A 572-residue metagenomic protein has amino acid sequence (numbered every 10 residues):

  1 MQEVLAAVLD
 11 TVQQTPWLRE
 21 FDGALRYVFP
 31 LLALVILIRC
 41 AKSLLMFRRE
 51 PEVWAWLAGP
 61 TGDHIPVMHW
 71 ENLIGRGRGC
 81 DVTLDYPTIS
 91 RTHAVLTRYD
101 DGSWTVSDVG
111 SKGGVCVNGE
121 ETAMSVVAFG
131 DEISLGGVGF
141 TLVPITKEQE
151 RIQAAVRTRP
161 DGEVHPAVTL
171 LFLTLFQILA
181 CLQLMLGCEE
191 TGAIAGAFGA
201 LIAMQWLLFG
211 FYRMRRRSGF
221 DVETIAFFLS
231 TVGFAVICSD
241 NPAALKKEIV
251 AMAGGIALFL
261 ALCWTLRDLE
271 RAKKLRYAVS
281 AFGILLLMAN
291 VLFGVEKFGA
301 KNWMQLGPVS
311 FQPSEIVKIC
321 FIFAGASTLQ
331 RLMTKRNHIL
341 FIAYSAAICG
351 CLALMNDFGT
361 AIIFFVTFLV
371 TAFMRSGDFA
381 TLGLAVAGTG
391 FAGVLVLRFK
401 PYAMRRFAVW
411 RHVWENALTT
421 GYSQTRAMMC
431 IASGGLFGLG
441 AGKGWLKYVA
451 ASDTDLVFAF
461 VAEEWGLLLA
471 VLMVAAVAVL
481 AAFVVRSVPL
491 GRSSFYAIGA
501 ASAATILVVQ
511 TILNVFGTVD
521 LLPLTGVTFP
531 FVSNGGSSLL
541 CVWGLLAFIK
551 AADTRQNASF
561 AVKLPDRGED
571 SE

Functional and structural regions predicted by a protein language model:
M1-Y86, D100, K147-V156: Intrinsically disordered, low-complexity acidic Ser/Thr-rich regulatory segments
T11-T15, C116-D161: C-terminal boundary/linker segments immediately following FHA domains
W54-P60, S559-E572: Short, highly charged, low-complexity non-transmembrane loops/tails of multi-pass membrane proteins
P66-G139: Forkhead-associated
E120, S125, L522-K563: Transmembrane alpha-helices of multi-pass inner-membrane enzymes
R157-F172, S218: N-terminal membrane topogenic signal
T191-T420, A459-D520, G544-F548, K563-E572: Hydrophobic alpha-helical transmembrane segments of multi-pass inner membrane proteins, especially in bacterial systems
G435-L468: Long extracytoplasmic/lumenal interhelical loops at the membrane interface of multi-pass membrane proteins
